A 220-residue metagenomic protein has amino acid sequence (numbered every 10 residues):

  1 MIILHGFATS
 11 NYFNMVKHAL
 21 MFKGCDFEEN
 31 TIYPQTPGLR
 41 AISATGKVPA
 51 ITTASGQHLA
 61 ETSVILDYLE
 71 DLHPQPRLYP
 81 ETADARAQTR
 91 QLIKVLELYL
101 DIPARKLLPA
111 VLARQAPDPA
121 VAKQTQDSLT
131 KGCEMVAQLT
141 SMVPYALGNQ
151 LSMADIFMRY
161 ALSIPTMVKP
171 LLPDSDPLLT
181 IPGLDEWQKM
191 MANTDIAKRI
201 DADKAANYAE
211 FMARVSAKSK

Functional and structural regions predicted by a protein language model:
M1-K123, P144, K218: GST-like domain detector, emphasizing the conserved glutathione-binding G-site in the N-terminal thioredoxin-like
F7, M153, K204: Short, solvent-exposed turn/loop segments enriched in Gly/Ser/Thr/Pro and often Arg
N11-N14, N30, N149, N193 (+1 more regions): Detector for Asparagine
L98-A192: GST-like fold's C-terminal all-alpha helical module
A146, I200-D201: Extracytoplasmic ligand-binding clamshell segments of periplasmic binding protein
T194-R199: A late-sequence structural motif
K204-K220: Acidic/histidine-enriched, glycine/proline-rich intrinsically disordered or flexible terminal extensions
